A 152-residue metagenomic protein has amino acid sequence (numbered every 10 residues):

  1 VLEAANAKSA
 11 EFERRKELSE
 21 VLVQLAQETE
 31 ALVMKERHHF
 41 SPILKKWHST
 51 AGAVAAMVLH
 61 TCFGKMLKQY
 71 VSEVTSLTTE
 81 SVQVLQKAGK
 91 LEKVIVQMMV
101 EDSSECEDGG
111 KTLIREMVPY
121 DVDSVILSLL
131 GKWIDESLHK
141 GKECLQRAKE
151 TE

Functional and structural regions predicted by a protein language model:
V1-E152: Extended alpha-helical scaffold/tether regions of large eukaryotic proteins that assemble membrane-trafficking
